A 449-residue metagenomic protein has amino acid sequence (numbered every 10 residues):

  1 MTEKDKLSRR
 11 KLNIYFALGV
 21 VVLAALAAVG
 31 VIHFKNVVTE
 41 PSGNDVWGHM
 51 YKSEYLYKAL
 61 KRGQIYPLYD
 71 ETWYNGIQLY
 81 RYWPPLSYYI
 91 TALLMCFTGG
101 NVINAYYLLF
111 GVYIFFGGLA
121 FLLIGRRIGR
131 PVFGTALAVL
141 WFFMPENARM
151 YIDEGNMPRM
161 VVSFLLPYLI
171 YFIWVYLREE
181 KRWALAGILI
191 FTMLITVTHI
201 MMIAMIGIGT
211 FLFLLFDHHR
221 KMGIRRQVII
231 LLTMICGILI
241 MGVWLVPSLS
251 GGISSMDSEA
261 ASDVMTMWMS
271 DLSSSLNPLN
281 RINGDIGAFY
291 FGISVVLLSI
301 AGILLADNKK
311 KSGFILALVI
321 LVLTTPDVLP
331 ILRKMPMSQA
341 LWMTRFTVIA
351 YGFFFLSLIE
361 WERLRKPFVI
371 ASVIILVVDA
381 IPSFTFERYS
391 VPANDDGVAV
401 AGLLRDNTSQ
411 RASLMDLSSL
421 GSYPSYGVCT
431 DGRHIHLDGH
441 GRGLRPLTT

Functional and structural regions predicted by a protein language model:
T2-L403, T408: Membrane-embedded transmembrane-helix bundle of lipid-linked glycan/lipid transferases
T192, P330, F386, R405-T449: Extracytoplasmic/lumenal acceptor-recognition loop(s) of multi-pass membrane glycoenzymes
